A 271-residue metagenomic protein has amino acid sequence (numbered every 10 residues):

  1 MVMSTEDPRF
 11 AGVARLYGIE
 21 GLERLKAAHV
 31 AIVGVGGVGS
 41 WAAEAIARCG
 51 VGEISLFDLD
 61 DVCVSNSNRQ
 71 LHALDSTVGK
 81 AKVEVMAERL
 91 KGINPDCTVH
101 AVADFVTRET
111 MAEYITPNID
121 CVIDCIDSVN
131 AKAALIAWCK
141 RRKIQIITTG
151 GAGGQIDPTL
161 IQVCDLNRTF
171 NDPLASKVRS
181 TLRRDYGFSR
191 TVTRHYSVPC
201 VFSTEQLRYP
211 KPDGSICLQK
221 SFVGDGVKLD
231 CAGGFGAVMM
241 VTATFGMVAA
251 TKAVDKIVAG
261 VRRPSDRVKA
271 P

Functional and structural regions predicted by a protein language model:
M1-A31: N-terminal charged helix/coil linker that caps or initiates catalytic domains
V2-S4, P117-N118, I126, A131 (+4 more regions): Glycine-rich phosphate/adenylate-binding loop
I32-G34, F57: Conserved N-terminal Rossmann-fold NAD(P)-binding element of oxidoreductases
V38-G39: Hydrophobic/small residue at the entry helix of a nucleotide-binding pocket
V51-N94: Glycine-rich phosphate-binding loop and adjoining beta1-alpha1-beta2 segment of Rossmann-like nucleotide-binding folds
S65-H72, Q155-L166: Acidic/polar active-site rim loop that often engages polyanionic ligands
V102-M111: Conserved SAM/SAH-binding loop
